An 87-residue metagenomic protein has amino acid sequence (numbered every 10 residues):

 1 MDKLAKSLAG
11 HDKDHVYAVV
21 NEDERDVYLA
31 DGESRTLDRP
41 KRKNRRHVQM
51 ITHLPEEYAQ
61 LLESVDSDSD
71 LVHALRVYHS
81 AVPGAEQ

Functional and structural regions predicted by a protein language model:
M1, L8, A18-Q87: Ferredoxin-like alpha/beta domains used as RNA- or RNAP-binding modules
G10-D12: Short, charged beta-turn/beta-strand-edge "cap" motif at the junction between a beta-strand and an adjacent loop
H15: Short alpha-helical basic/polar micro-motif
